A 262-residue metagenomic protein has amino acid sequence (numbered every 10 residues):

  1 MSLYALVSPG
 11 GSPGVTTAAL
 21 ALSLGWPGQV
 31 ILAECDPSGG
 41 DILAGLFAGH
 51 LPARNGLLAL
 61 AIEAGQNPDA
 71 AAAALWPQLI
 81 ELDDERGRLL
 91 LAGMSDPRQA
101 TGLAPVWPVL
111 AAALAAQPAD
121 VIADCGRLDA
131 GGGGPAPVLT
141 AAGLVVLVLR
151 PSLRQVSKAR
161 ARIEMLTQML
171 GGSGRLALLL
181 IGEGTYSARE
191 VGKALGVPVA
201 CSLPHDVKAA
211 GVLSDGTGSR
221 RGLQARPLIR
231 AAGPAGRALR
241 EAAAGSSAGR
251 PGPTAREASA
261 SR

Functional and structural regions predicted by a protein language model:
M1, P27-G28, R86, Q117 (+1 more regions): Short coil/turn connectors at secondary-structure junctions
M1-Q29: Walker A (P-loop) phosphate-binding motif
V7-S8, C35-A116, G211-S214: P-loop/Walker-type NTP enzyme "switch/lid" segment
G11-P13, G39, D129: Gly/Ser/Thr-rich loops at beta-strand to alpha-helix junctions that form or flank small-molecule/cofactor-binding
S12, Q99-A100, Q155, G184: Alpha-helix N-cap/loop-to-helix initiation residues
V30-E34: Short beta-strand "acidic-cap" motif of Rossmann-like dinucleotide-binding folds
W107-V109, A116-P204, G211-V212: Conserved catalytic-core segment of NTP-binding enzymes
Q168-R262: C-terminal lobe/tail of nucleotide-utilizing enzymes
